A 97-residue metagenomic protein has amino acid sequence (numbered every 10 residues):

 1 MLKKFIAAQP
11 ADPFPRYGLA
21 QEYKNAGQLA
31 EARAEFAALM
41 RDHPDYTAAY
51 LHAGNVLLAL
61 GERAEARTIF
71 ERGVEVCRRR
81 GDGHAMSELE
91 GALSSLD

Functional and structural regions predicted by a protein language model:
K4-A7, A37-R41, E75: Conserved structural position within tetratricopeptide repeats
Y23, L57, C77, E90-L93 (+1 more regions): Residue at a conserved register position within TPR or TPR-like alpha-solenoid repeats
